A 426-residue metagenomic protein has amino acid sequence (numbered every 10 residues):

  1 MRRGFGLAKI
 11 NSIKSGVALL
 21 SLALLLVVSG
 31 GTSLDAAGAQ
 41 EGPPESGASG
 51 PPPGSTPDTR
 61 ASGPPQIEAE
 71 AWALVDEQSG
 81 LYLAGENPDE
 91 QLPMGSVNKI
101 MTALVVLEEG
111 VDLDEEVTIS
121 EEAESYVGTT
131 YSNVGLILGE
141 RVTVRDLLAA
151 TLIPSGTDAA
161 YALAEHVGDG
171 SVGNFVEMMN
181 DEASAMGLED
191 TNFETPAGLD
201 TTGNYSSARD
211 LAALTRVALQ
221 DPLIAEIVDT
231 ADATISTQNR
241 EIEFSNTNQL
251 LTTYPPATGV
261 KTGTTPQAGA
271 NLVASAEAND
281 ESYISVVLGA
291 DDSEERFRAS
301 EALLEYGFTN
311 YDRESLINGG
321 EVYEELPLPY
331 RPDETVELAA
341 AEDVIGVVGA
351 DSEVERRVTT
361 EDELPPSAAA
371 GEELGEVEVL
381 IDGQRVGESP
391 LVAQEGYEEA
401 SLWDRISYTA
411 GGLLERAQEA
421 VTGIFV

Functional and structural regions predicted by a protein language model:
R3-G4, E41, A61, P332: Positively charged, low-complexity intrinsically disordered regions
R3-L20: Bacterial N-terminal signal peptides that target proteins for export
F5-L7, A37, P52, W403 (+1 more regions): Short, aromatic- and cysteine-enriched interfacial helices/patches that mediate contacts at lipid membranes
L19-S29: Bacterial N-terminal signal peptides
L25, L34-R209, A213-P222: Active-site-adjacent loops and short helices of periplasmic peptidoglycan-processing enzymes
V27-V28, A36-G47, L338-S352: Short, compositionally biased leader-like segments
L188-N192, D200-V426: Domain-terminus/edge residues, biased toward the C-terminal soluble/receptor-binding domains of extracytoplasmic
